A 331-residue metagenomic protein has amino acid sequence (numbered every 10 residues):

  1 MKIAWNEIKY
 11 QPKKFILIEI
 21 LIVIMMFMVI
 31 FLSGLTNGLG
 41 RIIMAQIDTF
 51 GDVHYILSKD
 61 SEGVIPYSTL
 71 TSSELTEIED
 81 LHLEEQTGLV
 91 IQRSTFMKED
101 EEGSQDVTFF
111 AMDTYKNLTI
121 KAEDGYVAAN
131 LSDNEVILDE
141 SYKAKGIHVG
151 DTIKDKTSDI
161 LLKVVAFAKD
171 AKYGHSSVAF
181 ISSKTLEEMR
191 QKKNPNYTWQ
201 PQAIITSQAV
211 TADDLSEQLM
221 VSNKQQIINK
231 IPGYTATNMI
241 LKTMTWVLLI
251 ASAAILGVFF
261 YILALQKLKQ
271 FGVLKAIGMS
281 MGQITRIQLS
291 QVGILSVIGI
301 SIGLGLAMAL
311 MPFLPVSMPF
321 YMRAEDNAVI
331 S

Functional and structural regions predicted by a protein language model:
M1-V29, I231: N-terminal Sec/SRP start-transfer signal
I8, L274-G282: Short helix-to-coil transition segments within interhelical loops that connect adjacent transmembrane helices
K14, F27-H54: Alpha-helical transmembrane segments
I18-M28, L241-V258, L295-G299, G303 (+1 more regions): Alpha-helical transmembrane segments of integral membrane proteins
A45-F96, D106-A111: Membrane-proximal extracellular/periplasmic loop immediately following the first transmembrane helix
T69, S94-K98, E102-A129, N134-P232: Basic-flanked hydrophobic alpha-helices used for secretion and membrane insertion
D213-L256, F260-K269, V273-L274, T285-L289 (+1 more regions): Peri-transmembrane interface segments
R286-I287, G293-S331: Short helix-loop junctions at transmembrane helix boundaries
